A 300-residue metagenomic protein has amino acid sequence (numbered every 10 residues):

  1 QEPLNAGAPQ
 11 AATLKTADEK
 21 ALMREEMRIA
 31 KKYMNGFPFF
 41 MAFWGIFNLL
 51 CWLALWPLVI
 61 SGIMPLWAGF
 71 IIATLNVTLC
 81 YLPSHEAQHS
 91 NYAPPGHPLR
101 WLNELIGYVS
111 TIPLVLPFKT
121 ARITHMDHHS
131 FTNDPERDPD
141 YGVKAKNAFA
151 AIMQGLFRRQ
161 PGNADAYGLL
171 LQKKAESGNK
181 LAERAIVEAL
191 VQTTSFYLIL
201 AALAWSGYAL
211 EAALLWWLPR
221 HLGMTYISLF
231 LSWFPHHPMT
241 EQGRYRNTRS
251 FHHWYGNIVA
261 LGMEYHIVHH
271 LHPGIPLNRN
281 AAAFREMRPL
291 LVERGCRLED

Functional and structural regions predicted by a protein language model:
Q1-T74, P83, Y108-W216, L277-D300: Non-catalytic, topology-defining segments of multipass membrane proteins
L75, H253-M263: Long helical/loop segments within the catalytic core of UDP-sugar-dependent glycosyltransferases, especially the large
L75-A87, P117, W217-Q242: Transmembrane alpha-helical segments that form the membrane-embedded catalytic/substrate-channel core of multi-pass
Y81-N91, A121-N133, L231-P238, L261-I275: Histidine-centered catalytic micro-motifs
S90-V115, E136-F149, Q242-G256: Juxtamembrane helix-capping/reentrant segments at transmembrane boundaries
G96-E104, I123-M126, Q154-A164, M239-S250 (+2 more regions): Juxtamembrane/interfacial segments around transmembrane helices
E104, I258-G262, A282: Generic alpha-helical secondary structure signal
F196-Y197, M224, H266: A generic alpha-helix surface/boundary motif
